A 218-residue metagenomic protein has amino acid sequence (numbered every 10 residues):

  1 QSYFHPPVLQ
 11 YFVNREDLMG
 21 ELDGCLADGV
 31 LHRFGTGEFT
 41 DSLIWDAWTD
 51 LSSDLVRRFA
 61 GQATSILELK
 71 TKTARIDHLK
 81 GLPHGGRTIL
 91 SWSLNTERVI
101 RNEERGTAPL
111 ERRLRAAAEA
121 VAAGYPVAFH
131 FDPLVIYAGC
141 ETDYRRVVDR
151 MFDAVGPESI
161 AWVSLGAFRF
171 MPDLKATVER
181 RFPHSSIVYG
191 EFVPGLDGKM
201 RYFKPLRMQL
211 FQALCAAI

Functional and structural regions predicted by a protein language model:
Q1-S91: Conserved Radical SAM active-site core
Q10-D17, A47-L51, R105-R112, G139-R146 (+2 more regions): Alpha-helix N-cap and loop-to-helix initiation/capping positions
L18-E21, L51-L55, R112-A116, D143-M151 (+2 more regions): A general structural detector for well-ordered alpha-helical segments in enzyme core domains, enriched
E21-D28, H78-P83, L110-A123, L214: Structured alpha-helical segments in the cores of large, soluble enzyme domains
T40-I44, A74-D77, T88-A108, P133-A138 (+2 more regions): Conserved radical SAM core fold
T49, S91-S93, C140-G156, P183-Y189: Short, electropositive alpha-helical surface patch
R113-D173, A217: Conserved C-terminal portion of the radical SAM core fold that forms the substrate/S-adenosylmethionine-binding
F152-I218: Auxiliary Fe-S-binding modules of radical SAM enzymes
